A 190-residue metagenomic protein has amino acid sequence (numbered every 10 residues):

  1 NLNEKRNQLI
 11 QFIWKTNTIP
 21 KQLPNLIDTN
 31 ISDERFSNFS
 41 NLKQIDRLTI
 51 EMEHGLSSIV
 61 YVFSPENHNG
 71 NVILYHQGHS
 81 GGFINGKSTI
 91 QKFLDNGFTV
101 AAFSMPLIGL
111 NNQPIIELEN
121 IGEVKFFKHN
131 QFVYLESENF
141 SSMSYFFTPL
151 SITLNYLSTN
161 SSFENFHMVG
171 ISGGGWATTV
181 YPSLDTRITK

Functional and structural regions predicted by a protein language model:
N1-L23: N-terminal pre-domain segments of enzymes
E4, Q8, S88, Y145 (+3 more regions): Extracytoplasmic/secreted proteins, especially bacterial periplasmic and envelope-associated proteins
Q8, F12, T16, K92 (+4 more regions): Structured segments of extracytoplasmic/periplasmic soluble domains in secreted or envelope-associated proteins
K21-N67: N-terminal cap/lid segment of alpha/beta-hydrolase-fold proteins
I45, L56-I59, F83-T89, G175-W176: Short alpha-helical segments and helix-capping/turn motifs at coil-helix boundaries
F63, N71-G78: The conserved beta1-alpha1 loop
H76-T148: Cap/lid segment of the alpha/beta-hydrolase catalytic domain
S151-K190: Primarily recognizes the serine-hydrolase "nucleophile elbow" in alpha/beta-hydrolase and SGNH/GDSL folds
